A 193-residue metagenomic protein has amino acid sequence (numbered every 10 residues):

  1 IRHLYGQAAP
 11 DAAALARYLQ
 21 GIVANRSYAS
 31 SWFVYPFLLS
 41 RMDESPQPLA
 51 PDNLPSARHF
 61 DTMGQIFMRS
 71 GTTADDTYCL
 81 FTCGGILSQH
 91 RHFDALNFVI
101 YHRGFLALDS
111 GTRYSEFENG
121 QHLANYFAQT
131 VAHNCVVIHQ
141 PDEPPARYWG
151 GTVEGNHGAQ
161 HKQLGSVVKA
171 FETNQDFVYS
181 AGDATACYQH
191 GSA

Functional and structural regions predicted by a protein language model:
I1-Q7: Acidic/histidine-rich catalytic neighborhood
A12-A193: Catalytic and substrate-binding regions of extracellular carbohydrate-active enzymes, especially polysaccharide lyases
